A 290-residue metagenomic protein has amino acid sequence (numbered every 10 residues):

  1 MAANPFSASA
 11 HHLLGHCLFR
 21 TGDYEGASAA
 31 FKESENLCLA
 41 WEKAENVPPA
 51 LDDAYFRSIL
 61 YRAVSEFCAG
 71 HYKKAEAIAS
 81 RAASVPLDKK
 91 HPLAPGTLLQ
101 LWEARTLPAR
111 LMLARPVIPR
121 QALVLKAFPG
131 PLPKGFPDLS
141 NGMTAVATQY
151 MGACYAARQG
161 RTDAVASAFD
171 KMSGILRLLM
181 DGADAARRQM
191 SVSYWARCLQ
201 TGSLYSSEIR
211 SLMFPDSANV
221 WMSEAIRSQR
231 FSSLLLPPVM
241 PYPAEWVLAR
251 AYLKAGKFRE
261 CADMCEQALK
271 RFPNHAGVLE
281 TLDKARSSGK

Functional and structural regions predicted by a protein language model:
P5, D53, L99, M143 (+3 more regions): Residue signature of alpha-solenoid helical repeat architecture, marking inter-repeat boundaries and helix-start
L13, Y61, L107, T144-A147 (+5 more regions): "A position-specific structural signal for the A-helix of alpha-solenoid helical repeats
T21, A69, R115, Q159 (+3 more regions): Structural motif corresponding to the intra-repeat A-B loop/turn of tetratricopeptide repeats
